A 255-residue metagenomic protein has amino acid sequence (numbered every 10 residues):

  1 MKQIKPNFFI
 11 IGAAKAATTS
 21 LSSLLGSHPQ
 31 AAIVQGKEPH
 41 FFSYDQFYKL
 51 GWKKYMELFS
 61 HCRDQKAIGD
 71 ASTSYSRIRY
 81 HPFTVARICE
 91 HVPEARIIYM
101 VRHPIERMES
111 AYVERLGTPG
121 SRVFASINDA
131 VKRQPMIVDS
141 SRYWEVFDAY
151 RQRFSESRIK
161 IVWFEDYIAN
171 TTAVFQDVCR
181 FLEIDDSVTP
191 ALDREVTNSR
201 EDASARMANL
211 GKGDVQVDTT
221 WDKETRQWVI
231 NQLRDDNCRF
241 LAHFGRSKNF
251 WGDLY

Functional and structural regions predicted by a protein language model:
M1-S76, H91, A95-I97, I105 (+3 more regions): PAPS-dependent sulfotransferase catalytic core
A17-T18, G69, I88, H103 (+4 more regions): Generic structural signal for small/hydrophobic residues in well-ordered secondary structure, especially within
T19, S76-R79, I105-S110, I168-A173 (+1 more regions): Short catalytic/ligand-binding loop motif for oxyanion handling, primarily in non-cytosolic enzymes, centered on
K37, A149-N231, R246-Y255: The conserved 3'-phosphoadenosine-5'-phosphosulfate
F42-L50, Y75-H81, I137-V138, D166-N170: Acidic-and-aromatic substrate-binding clefts and catalytic sites of carbohydrate-active enzymes
W52-M56, V85, F147-D148, N237: Generic structural signal for well-ordered alpha-helices, preferentially at hydrophobic/aromatic core positions
A71-R77, I127-V138, T220-T225: Surface-exposed cleft-lining segments at the edges of enzyme active sites
A86-R87, E94-Y99, E106-D177, F181: PAPS-dependent sulfotransferase catalytic domain
